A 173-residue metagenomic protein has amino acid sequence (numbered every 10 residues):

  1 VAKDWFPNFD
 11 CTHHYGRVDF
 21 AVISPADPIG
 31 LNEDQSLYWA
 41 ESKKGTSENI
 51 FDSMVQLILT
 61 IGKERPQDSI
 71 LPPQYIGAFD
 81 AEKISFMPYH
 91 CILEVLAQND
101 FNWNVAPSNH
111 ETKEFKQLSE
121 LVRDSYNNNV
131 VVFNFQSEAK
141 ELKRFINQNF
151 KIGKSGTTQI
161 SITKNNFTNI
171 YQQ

Functional and structural regions predicted by a protein language model:
V1-G16, S24: Acidic-basic catalytic patches of nuclease active cores, encompassing PD-(D/E)XK and other metal-cofactor nuclease
H14-N32, L37: Short acidic loop-to-beta-strand element that houses the catalytic metal-binding Asp/Glu of nuclease active sites
F20-V22, S36-T46, T60: Conserved catalytic cores of phosphodiester-cleaving nucleases, focusing on short active-site segments
D27-L31, L96-F115: Acidic Ser/Thr/Pro-rich low-complexity disordered segments that often serve as glycosylated linkers/stalks around
Q35-S36, L71-P73, A139, N149: A general structural motif
T46-D100: Nucleic-acid nuclease catalytic cores
N104-Q173: Non-catalytic nucleic-acid substrate-recognition regions in nucleic-acid-modifying enzymes
